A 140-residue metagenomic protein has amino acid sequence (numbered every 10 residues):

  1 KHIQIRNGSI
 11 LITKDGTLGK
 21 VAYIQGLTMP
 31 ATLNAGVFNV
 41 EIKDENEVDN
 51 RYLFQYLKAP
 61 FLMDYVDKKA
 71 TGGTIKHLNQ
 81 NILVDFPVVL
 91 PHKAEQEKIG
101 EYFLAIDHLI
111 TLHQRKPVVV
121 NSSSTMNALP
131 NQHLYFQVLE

Functional and structural regions predicted by a protein language model:
K1-E140: Feature detects amphipathic, helix-rich regulatory segments
